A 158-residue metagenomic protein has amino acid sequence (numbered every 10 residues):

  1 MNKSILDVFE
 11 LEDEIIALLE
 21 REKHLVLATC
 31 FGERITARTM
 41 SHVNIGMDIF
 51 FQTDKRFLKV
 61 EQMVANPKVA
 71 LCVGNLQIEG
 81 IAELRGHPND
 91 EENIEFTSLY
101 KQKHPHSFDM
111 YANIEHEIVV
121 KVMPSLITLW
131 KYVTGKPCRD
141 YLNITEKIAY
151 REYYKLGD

Functional and structural regions predicted by a protein language model:
M1-F9, R34-G46, K136-Y141: Charged, low-complexity, helix/coiled-coil-prone segments
M1-V26: Active-site-proximal "nucleotidyltransferase
N2-L6, Q77-D158: Charged, gly/pro-rich active-site loop segments
D13, A17-E20, E61, A65 (+1 more regions): Replace "anionic and nucleotidyl ligands
E14-I15, T29, T36, Y100: N-proximal short alpha-helices
I16-A17, S41, E61, M110-A112: Short secondary-structure boundary/capping segments
L19, K23, P67, Y100-F108: Generic secondary-structure transition motif, activating predominantly at the C-termini of alpha-helices
E22-K55, V60-V64, V69-N75, I81-E83: Short beta-strand segments
